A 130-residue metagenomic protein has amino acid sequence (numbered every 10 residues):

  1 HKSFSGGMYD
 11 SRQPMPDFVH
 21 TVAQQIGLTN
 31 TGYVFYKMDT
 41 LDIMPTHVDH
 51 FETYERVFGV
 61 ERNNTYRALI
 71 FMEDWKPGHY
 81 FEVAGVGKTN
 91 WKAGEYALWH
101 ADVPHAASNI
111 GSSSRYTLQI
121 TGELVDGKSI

Functional and structural regions predicted by a protein language model:
H1-M44, H50-R56: Signature of the catalytic double-stranded beta-helix
N30-Y33, L41-I43, T65-L69, K76 (+2 more regions): Extracellular structured ligand-interaction cores
T46-D49, M72-E73, A84, W99-D102 (+1 more regions): Short His-Asn-centered micro-motif
H47, E52, E61, P104-A106: Histidine-centered active-site/metal-ligand motif
T65-K92: A short beta-strand-loop-beta hairpin characteristic of the jelly-roll/cupin
Y66-F71, Y96-L98, S112-S129: A short hydrophobic beta-strand segment most commonly corresponding to one strand of the jelly-roll/cupin
H79-V83, S108-S113: Short conserved catalytic/interaction loops centered on acidic-Pro-aromatic/His motifs
T89-H105: Conserved metal-binding segment of the jelly-roll/cupin
